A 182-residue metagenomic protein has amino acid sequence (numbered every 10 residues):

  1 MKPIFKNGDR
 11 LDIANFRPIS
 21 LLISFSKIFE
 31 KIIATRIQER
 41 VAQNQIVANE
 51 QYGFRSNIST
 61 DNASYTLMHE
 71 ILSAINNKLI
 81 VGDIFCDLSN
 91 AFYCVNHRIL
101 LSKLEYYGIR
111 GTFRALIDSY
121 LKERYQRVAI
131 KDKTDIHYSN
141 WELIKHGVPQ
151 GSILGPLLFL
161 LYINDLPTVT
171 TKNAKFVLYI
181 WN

Functional and structural regions predicted by a protein language model:
M1-P149: Conserved pre-catalytic core of RNA-dependent polymerases
I33-Q51, N76, P156-N182: Active-site palm subdomain of RNA-directed nucleic acid polymerases
G151, G155: Short, conserved phosphate/pyrophosphate- and ester-handling motifs at nucleotide-, phospho-/glycolipid
